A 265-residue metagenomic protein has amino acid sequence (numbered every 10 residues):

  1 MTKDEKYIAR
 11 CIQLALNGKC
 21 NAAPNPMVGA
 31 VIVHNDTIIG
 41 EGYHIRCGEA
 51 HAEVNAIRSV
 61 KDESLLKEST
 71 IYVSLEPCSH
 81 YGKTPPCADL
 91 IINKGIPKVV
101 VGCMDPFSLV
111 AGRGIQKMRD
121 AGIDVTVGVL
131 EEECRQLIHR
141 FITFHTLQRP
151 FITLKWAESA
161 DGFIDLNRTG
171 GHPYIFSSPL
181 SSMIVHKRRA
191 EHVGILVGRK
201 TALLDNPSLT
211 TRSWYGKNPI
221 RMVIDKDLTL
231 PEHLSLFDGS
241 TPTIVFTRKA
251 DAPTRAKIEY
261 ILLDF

Functional and structural regions predicted by a protein language model:
T2, P24-V28, K67-T70: Acidic, glycine-enriched active-site microenvironments
K3-A23, F144: Short, basic/aromatic recognition patches
N21-A22, I115, V129-A157: Proteins enriched for Cys/Gly/acidic motifs involved in redox and nucleic-acid/cofactor modification
P24-V28, A50, P150-I152, A190 (+1 more regions): Short, basic and Ser/Thr-rich N-terminal targeting/leader segments
V28-D36, W156-A157: Short beta-strand scaffold segments in enzyme catalytic cores
I32, T37-E133, I220: Zn2+-dependent cytidine deaminase-like catalytic core
T84-P85, G112, E131, R135-H139 (+2 more regions): Structural motif corresponding to alpha-helix initiation and N-cap regions
T143, T153-F265: Active-site ligand-binding patch in enzyme domains
